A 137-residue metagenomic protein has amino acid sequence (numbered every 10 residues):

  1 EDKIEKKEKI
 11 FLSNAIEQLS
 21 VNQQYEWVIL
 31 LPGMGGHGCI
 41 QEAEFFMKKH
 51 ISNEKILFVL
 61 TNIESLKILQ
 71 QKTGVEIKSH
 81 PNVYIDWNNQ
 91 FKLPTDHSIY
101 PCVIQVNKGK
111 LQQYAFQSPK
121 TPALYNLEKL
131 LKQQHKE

Functional and structural regions predicted by a protein language model:
E1-N22: N-terminal "domain-start" segment that seeds a small globular fold
L19-H37, A43, M47: Short active-site neighborhood of thiol/selenol oxidoreductases, capturing the structured segment around
Y25-V28, N53-V59, P81-V83, V103: Hydrophobic beta-strand segments of well-ordered beta-sheets in folded domains
P32-C39, I63-S65, P119-K120: Short acidic, S/G/P-rich loop/turn micro-motifs used as interaction or catalytic elements
Q41-K72: Structural microenvironment flanking redox-active thiols in thiol-disulfide oxidoreductases
T73-C102: Short, internal strand/loop/helix patches that form the active-site neighborhood or redox-interaction surface
I99-F116: A short, hydrophobic beta-strand/beta-hairpin element that forms part of a small beta-sheet core
L111-Q113, Q117-E137: Thiol-/selenol-based redox modules, centered on thioredoxin-like and closely related oxidoreductase domains
